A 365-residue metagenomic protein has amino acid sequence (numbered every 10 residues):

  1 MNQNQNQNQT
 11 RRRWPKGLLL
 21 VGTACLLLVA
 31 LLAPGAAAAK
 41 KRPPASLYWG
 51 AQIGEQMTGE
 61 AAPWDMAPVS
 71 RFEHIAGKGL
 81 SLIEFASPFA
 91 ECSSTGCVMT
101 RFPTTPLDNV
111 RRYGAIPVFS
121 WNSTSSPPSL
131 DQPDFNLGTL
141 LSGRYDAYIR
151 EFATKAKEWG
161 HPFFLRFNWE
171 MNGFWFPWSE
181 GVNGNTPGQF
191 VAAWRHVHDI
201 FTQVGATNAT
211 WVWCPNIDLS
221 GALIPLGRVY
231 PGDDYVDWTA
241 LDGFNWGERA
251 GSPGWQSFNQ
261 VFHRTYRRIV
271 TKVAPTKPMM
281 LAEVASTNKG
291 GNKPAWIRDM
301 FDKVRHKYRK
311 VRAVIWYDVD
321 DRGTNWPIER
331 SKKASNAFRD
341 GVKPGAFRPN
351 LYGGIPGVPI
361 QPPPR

Functional and structural regions predicted by a protein language model:
V21-L31: Bacterial N-terminal signal peptides
A39-M99, P359-I360: Boundary/entry segment of secreted carbohydrate-active catalytic domains
R42-G59, F163, K277-R365: Substrate-binding cleft of secreted/luminal carbohydrate-active enzymes
V69-K78, R101-F119, E151-G160, R228-D234 (+2 more regions): Acidic (Asp/Glu)-rich catalytic clusters
I83, L165, D237-T239, V314: Conserved, mostly hydrophobic/aromatic
F89-W213, S331, F338-R339, P349-Y352 (+1 more regions): Substrate-binding cleft of extracellular glycoside hydrolase catalytic domains
C97-N122, D234, W238-G290: Glycoside hydrolase catalytic-domain groove-lining segments
R166-N168, W194, H198-P225, T276-K289 (+1 more regions): Aromatic-lined carbohydrate-recognition surfaces of secreted/lumenal glycan-active proteins
